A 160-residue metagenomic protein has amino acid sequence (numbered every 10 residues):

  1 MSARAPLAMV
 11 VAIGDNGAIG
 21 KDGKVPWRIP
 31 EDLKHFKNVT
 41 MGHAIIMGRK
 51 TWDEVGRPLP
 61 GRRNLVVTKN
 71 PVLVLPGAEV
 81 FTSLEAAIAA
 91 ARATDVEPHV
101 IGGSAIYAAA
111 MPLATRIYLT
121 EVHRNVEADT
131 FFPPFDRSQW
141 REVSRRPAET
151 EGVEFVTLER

Functional and structural regions predicted by a protein language model:
S2-R160: Enzymes that bind and transform nitrogen-containing heteroaromatic metabolites
